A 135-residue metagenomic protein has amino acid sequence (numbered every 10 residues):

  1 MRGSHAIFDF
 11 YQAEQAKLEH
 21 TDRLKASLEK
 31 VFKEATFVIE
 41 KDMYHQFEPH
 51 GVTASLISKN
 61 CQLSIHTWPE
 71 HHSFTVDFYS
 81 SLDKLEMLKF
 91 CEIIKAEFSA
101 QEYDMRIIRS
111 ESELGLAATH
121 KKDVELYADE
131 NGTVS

Functional and structural regions predicted by a protein language model:
M1-S64, W68-S135: Polybasic/polar functional segments that serve as interface/processing modules
